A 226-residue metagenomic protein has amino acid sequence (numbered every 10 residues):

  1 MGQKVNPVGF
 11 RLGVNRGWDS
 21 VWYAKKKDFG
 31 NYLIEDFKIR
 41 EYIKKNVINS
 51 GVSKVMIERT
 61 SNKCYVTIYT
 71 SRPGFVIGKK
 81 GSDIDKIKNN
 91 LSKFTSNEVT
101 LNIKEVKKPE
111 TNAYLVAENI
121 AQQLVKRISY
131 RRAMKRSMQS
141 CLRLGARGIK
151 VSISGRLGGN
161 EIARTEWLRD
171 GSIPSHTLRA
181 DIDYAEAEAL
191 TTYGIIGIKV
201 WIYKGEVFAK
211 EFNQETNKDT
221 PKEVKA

Functional and structural regions predicted by a protein language model:
M1-A226: RNA-contacting regions in translation and RNA-metabolism proteins, encompassing KH/S1 modules where present
